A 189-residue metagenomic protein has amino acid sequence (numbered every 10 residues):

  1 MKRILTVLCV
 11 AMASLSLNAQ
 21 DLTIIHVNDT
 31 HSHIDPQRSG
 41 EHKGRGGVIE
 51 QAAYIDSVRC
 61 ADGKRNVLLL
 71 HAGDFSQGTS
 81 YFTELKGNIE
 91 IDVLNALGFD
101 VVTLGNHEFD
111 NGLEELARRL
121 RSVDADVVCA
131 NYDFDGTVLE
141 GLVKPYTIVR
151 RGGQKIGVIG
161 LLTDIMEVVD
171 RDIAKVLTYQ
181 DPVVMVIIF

Functional and structural regions predicted by a protein language model:
K2-L8: Sec-dependent signal peptide recognition, specifically the positively charged N-region followed immediately by
C9-N18: Hydrophobic h-region of N-terminal signal peptides that target proteins for export in Gram-negative bacteria
A19-F189: Acidic, metal/ion-coordinating pockets
